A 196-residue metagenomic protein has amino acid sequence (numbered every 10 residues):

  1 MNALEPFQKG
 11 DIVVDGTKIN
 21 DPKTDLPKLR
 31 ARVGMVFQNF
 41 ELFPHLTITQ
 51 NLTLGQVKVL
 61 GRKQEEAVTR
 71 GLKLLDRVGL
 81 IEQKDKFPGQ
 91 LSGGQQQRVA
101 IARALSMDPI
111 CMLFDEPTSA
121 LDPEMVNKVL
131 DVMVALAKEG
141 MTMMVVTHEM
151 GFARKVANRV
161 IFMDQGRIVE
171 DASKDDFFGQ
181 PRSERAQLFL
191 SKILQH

Functional and structural regions predicted by a protein language model:
M1-K174: ABC family nucleotide-binding domain
K174-H196: C-terminal boundary and immediately downstream tail of ABC-type ATPase nucleotide-binding domains
